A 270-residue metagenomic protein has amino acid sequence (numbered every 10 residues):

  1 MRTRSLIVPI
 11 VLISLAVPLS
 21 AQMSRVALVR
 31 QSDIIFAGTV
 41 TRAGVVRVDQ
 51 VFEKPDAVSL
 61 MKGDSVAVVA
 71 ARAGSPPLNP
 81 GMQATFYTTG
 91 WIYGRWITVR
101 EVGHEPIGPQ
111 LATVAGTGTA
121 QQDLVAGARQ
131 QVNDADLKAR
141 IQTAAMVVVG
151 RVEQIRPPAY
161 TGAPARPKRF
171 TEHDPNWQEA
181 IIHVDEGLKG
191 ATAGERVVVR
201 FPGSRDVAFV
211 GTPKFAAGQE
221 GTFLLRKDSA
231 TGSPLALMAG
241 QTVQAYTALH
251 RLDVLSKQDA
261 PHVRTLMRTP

Functional and structural regions predicted by a protein language model:
M1-S5: Positively charged n-region of N-terminal signal peptides that target proteins for export
I7-P18: Bacterial N-terminal signal peptides
P18-P270: Transition segments tied to proteolytic processing and entry into folded domains
